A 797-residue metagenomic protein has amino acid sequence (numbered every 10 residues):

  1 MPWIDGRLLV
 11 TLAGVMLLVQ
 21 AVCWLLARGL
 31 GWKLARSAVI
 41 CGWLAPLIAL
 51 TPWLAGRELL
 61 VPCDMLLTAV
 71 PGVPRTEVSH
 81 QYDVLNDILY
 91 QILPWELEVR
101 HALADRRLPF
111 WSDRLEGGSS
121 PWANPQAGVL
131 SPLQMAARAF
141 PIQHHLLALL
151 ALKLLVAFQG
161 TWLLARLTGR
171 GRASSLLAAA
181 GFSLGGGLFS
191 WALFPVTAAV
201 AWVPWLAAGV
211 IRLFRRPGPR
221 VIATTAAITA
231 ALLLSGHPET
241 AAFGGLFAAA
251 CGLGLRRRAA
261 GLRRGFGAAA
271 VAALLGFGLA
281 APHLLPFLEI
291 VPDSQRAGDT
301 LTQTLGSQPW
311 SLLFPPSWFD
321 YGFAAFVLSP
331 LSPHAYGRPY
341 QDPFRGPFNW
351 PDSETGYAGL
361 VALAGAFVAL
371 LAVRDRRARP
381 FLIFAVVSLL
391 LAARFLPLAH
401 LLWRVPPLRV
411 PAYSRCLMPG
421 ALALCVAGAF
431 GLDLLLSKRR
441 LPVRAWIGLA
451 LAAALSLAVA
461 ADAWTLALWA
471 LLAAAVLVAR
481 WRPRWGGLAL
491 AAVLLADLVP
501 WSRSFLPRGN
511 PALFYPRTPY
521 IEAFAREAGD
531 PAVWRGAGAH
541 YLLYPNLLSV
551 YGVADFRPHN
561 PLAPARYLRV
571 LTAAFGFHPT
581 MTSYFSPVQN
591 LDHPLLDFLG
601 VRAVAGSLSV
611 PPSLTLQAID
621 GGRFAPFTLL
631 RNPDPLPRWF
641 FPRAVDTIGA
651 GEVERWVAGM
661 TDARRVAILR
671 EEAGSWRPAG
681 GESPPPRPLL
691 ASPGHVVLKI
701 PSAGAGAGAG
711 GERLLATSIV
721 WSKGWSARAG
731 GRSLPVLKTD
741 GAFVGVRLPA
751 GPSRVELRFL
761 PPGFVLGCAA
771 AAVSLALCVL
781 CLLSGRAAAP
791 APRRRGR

Functional and structural regions predicted by a protein language model:
M1-W32, P195, A201, L213-A230 (+8 more regions): Contiguous transmembrane helix-bundle modules in multi-pass membrane proteins
P2, L66-L103, R107-P109, G278-L371 (+4 more regions): Periplasmic/ER-lumenal interhelical loops and adjacent helix-loop junctions in multi-pass membrane proteins
G42, F158-T168, R172-R257, A268-F287 (+2 more regions): Membrane-embedded helix bundles of polyisoprenyl
L47-R57, L103, A136-H144, A173-F194 (+8 more regions): Membrane-interface helix-loop junctions at the exits of transmembrane helices
T68-A69, A297-G306, A463, L498-P684: Extracytoplasmic
W95-A102, S112-P141, F326, L331-Q341 (+1 more regions): Short hydrophobic/aromatic helix or loop-helix immediately within or flanking a transmembrane segment in polytopic
G117, A127-S131, M135-Q159, A192-A198 (+3 more regions): Loop-to-helix entry region of an early transmembrane alpha helix in multi-pass inner-membrane enzymes
R602, A625, A663-R793: Active-site-proximal, structured, solvent-exposed surfaces of multi-pass membrane proteins that position macromolecular
